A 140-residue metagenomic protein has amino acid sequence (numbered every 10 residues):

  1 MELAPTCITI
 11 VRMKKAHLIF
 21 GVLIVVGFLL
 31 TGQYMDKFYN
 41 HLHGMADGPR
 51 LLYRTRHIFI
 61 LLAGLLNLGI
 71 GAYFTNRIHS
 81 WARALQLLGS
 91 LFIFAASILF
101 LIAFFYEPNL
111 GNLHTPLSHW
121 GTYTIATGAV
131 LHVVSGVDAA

Functional and structural regions predicted by a protein language model:
L3: Cationic, low-complexity basic patches in intrinsically disordered or flexible, solvent-exposed regions
I10-H57, L61-A140: Polytopic transmembrane helical bundles with strong interfacial aromatic enrichment
